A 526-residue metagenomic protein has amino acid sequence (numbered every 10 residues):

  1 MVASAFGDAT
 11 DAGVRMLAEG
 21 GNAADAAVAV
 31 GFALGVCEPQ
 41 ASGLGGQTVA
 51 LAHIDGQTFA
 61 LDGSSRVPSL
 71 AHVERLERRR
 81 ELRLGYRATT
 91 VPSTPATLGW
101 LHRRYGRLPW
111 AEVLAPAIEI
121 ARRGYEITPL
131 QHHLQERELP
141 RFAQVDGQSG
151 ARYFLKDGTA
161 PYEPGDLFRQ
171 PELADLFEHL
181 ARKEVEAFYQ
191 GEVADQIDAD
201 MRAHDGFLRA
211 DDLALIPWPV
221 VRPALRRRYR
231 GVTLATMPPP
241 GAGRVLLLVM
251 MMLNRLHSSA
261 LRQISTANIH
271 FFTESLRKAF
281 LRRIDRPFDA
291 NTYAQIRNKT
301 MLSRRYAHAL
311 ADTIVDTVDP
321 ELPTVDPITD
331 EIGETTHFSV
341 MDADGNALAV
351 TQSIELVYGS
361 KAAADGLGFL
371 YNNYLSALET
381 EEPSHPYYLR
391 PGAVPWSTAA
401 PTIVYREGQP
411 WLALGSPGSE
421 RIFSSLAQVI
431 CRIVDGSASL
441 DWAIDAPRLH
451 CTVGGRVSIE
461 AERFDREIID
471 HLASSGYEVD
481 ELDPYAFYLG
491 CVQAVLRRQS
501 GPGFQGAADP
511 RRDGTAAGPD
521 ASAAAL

Functional and structural regions predicted by a protein language model:
M1-R15, G21-Q190, A194-G241, L302-T317 (+2 more regions): Noncatalytic scaffold domains of N-terminal-nucleophile
V36-G43, Q47-H53, F59, F207-A210 (+3 more regions): Active-site rim segments in enzyme catalytic domains, especially the processed small/beta chain of N-terminal
V221, I332-T335, S397-A399: Short, small/polar residue-rich loop motifs at catalytic or cofactor-binding pockets
L234-G243, T335-S339, A349-A362, W396 (+1 more regions): Glycine-rich phosphate/pyrophosphate-binding beta-alpha loops
G243-S259, T329, V404-L412, G418-I444: M16/insulysin-pitrilysin zinc metalloprotease superfamily fold
R255-S353, L367, Y374: Internal maturation/activation junctions in enzymes
Y293, D344, A393, L426 (+1 more regions): Extended C-terminal subregions enriched in glycine
